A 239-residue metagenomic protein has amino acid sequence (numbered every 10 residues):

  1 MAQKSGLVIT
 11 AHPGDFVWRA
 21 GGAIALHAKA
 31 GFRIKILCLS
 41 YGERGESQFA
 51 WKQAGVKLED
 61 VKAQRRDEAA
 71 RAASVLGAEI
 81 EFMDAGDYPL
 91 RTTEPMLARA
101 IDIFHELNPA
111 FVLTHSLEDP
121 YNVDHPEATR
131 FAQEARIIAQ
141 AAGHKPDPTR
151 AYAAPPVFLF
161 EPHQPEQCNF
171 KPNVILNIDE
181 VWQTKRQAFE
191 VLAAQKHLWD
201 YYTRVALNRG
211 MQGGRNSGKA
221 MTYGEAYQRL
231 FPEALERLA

Functional and structural regions predicted by a protein language model:
M1-I9, A30, E79, L90-A239: Metal-dependent de-N-acetylase/amidase catalytic core
M1-L107: Active-site rim/loop-helix segments in enzyme catalytic domains that contact anionic ligands
